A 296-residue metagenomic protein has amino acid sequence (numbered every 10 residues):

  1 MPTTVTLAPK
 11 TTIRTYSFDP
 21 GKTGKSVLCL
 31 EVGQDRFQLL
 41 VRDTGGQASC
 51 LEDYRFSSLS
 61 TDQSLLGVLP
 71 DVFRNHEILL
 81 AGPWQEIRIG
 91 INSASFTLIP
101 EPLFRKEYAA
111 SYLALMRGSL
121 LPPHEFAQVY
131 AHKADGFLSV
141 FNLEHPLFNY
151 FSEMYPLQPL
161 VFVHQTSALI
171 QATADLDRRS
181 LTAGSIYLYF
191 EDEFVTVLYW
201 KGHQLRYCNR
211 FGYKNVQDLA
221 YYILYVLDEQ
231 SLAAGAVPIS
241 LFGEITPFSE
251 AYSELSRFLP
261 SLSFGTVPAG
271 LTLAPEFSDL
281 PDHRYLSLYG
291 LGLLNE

Functional and structural regions predicted by a protein language model:
P2-A8, R36-F37, V129-L232: Small-residue (GG/TT-enriched) beta-loop-alpha framework at ligand/catalytic clefts
P2-G46: N-terminal basic/disordered segments at the start of proteins
T6-A8, S49-L59, V68-A174, G270-T272: Active-site neighborhood for divalent-cation/phosphate handling
V27-E31, R88, S185-Y189: Short glycine-aspartate micro-motif
Q34-S64, G202-Q217: Short glycine-rich, Thr/Ser-proximal phosphate-binding strand/loop in the N-terminal lobe of ATP-dependent enzymes
C50-L79, Q217-S231, V237-S240: N-terminal phosphate-binding loop and adjacent alpha-helix
P238-F258: Glycine-rich phosphate-binding loops at beta-strand->alpha-helix junctions
S263-E296: Glycine-rich phosphate-binding/hydrolytic loop that grips phosphoryl groups
